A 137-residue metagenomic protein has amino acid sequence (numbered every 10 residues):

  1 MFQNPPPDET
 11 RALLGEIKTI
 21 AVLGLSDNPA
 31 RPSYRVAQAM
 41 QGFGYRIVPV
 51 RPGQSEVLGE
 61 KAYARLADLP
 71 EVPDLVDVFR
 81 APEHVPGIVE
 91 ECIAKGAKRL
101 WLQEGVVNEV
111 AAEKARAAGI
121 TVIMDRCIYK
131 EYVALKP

Functional and structural regions predicted by a protein language model:
M1-E16: Short N-terminal or domain-adjacent regulatory/targeting segments
M1-P5, V57-Y63: Short gly/ser/thr-rich secondary-structure transition/capping motifs
S26-A30, Q38-V57: NAD(P)-binding Rossmann-fold cofactor-contacting core
F43-Y45, K95-R99, A118-I120: A short helix->loop->beta-strand "cap" motif at the edges of active sites that frequently abuts
L66-E104: Mid-chain, well-packed structural core segment of small domains
E104-Y132: Rossmann-fold NAD(P)-binding glycine/threonine-rich loop
